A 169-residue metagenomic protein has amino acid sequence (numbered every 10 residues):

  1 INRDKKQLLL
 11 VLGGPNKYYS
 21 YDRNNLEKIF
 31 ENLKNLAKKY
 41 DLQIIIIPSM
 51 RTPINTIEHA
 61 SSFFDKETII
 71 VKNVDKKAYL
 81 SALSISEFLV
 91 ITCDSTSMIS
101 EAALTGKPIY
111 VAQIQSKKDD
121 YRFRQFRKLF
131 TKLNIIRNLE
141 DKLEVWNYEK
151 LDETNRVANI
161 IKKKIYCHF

Functional and structural regions predicted by a protein language model:
I1-F169: Nucleotide-activated sugar donor-binding and catalytic core shared by glycosyltransferases and related lipid-linked
